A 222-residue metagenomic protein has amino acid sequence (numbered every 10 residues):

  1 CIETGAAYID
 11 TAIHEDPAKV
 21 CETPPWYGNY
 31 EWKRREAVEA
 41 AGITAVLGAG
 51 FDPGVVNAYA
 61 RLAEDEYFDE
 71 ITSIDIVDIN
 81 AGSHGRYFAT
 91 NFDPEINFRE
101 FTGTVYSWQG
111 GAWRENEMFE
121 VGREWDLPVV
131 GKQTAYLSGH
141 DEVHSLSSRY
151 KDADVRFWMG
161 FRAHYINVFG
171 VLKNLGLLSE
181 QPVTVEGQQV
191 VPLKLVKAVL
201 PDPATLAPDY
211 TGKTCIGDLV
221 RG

Functional and structural regions predicted by a protein language model:
I2-A7, T11-T44: Rossmann-fold NAD(P)-binding glycine/threonine-rich loop
D10, L47, F157-M159: Structural signal for conserved beta-strand scaffold positions within catalytic alpha/beta enzyme cores
H14-V20, D52-G54, V77-H84: Short gly/pro/ser/thr-enriched loop/turn and capping motifs at secondary-structure boundaries
C21-G28, A58-A60, V168-G170: Short secondary-structure transition/capping segments
G28-W32, N57, T214: Short, surface-exposed alpha-helical segments at coil->helix boundaries
K33-I79: Adenosine-phosphate binding glycine-rich loop
D65-G222: C-terminal catalytic/substrate-binding lobe primarily of soluble NAD(P)-dependent oxidoreductases
